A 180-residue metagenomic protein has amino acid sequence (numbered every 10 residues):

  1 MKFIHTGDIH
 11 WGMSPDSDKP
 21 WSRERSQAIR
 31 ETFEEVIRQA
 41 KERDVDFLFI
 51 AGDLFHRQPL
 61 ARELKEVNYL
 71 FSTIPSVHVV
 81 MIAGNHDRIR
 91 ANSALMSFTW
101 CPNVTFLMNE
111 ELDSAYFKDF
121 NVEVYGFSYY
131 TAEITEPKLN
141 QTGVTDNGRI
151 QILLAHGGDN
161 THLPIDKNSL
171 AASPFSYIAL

Functional and structural regions predicted by a protein language model:
M1-E66: N-terminal active-site segment of His-dependent metallophosphoesterases
F47, R57-T73, V77-L180: His/Asp/Glu-rich metal-coordinating catalytic cores of metallo-dependent phosphodiesterases/hydrolases acting on
